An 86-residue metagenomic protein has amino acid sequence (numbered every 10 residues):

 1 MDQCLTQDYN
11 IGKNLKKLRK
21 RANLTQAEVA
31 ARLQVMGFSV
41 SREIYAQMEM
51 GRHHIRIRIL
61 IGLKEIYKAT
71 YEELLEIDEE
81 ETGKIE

Functional and structural regions predicted by a protein language model:
M1-A22: A short, Lys/Arg-rich alpha-helix, primarily the initiator
D2-L5, E65, E73-E86: Short, charged recognition helix plus adjacent turn of helix-turn-helix-like nucleic-acid-binding domains
K13, L24, V40, I55-R58: Residue-level signal for the short linker/turn that defines the boundary of a DNA-recognition helix
K20, A31, E65: Alpha-helical residues within the helix-turn-helix
K20, Q34-V35, M50, E79: Residue-level detection of the helix-turn-helix DNA-binding "recognition helix"
N23-Q47: Short alpha-helical DNA-recognition segment
R52-E73: DNA major-groove recognition helix of helix-turn-helix/homeodomain DNA-binding modules
